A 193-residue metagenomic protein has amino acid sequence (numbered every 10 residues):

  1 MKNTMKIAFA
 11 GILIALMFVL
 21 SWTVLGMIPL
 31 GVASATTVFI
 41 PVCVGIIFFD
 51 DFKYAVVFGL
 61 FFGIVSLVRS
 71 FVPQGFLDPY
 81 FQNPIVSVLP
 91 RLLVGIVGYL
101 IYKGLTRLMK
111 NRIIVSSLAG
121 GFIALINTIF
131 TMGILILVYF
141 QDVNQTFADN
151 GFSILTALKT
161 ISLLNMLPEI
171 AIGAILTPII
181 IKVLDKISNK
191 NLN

Functional and structural regions predicted by a protein language model:
M1-V57: Hydrophobic transmembrane alpha-helices
V19-A35, L60-V97: Interfacial aromatic-anchored transmembrane helix boundaries in multi-pass membrane proteins
P29-A33, Y80-V88, L93, L100-I101 (+1 more regions): Membrane-embedded alpha-helical hairpins and interfacial helices in multi-pass inner-membrane proteins
C43, P73-Q74, D149-N150: Short alpha-helix boundary/capping motifs
D50, V65-V68, D142, V183-L184: A short hydrophobic/aromatic micro-motif that marks alpha-helical segments and, especially, helix-coil
A55-S66, S116-I123: Central hydrophobic cores of alpha-helical transmembrane segments in multi-pass integral membrane proteins
